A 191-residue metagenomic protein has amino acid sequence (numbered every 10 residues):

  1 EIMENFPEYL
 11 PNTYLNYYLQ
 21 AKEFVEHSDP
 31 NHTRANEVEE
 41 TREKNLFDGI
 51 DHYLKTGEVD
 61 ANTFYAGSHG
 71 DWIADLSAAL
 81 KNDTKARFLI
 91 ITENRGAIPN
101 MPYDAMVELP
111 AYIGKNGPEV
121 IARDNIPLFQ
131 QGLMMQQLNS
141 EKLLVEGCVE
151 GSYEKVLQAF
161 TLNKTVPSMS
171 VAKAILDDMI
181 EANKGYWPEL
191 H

Functional and structural regions predicted by a protein language model:
E1-H191: Long, compositionally biased stretches enriched for glycine and/or charged residues
